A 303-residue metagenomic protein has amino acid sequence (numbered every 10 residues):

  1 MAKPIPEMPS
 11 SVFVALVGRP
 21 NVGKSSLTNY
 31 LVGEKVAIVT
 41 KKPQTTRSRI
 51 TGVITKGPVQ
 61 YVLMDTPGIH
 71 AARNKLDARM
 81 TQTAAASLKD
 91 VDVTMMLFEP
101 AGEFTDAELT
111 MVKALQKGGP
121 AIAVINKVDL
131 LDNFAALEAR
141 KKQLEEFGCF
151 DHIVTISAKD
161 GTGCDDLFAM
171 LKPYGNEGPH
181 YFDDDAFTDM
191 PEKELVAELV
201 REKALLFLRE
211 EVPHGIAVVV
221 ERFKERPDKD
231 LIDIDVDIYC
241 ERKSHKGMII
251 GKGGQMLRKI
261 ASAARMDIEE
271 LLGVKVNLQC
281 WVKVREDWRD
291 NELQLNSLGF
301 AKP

Functional and structural regions predicted by a protein language model:
M1-V93, F98: Conserved G1/Walker A P-loop phosphate-binding module
A15, N29, S48, G52 (+11 more regions): Solvent-exposed alpha-helical segments within well-ordered globular domains of core cellular machineries
G23, G163, M256: Conserved glycine(s) of the Walker
E34, V53-G57, A72, S87 (+9 more regions): Conserved, well-folded catalytic cores of nucleic-acid-processing and energy-transducing macromolecular machines
T46, I69-A71, E103-F104, L131-D132 (+1 more regions): Catalytic P-loop NTPase motifs of RecA-like helicase/translocase cores
T55-Q60, R79-I153, K224-K229: Conserved C-terminal guanine-recognition region of P-loop GTPase G domains, centered on the G4
P120-I122, D129-E192: Canonical P-loop GTPase G-domain recognition
E192-P303: P-loop NTP-binding site
